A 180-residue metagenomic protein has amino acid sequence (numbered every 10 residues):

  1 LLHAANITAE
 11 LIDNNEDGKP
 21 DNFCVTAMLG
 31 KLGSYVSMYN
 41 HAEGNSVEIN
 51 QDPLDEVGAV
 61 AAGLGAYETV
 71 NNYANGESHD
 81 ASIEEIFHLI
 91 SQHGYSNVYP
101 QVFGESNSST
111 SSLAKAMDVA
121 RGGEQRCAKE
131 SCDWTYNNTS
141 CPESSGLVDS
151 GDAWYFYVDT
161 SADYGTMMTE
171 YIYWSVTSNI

Functional and structural regions predicted by a protein language model:
L1-N137: Acidic/His-rich structured neighborhood in mature extracellular/periplasmic domains
N107-I180: Metalloprotease/metallohydrolase-associated module, dominated by Zn2+-dependent proteases
